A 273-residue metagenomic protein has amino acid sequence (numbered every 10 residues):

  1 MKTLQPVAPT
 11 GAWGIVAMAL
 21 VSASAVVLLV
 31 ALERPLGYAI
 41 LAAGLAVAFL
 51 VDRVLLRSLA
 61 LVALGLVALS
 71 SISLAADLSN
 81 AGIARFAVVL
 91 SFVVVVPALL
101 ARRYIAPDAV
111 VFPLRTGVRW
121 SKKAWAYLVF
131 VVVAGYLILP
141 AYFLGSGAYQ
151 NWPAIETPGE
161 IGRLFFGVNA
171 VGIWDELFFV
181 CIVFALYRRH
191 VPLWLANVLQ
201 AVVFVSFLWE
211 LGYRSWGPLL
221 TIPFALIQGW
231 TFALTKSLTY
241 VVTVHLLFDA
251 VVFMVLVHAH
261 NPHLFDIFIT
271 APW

Functional and structural regions predicted by a protein language model:
M1-Y38, A141-Y142, R163-V168, L186-R188: Alpha-helical transmembrane segments and their cytosolic membrane-interface
A8-V27, L61-L69, L128-Y136, N197-Q200: Alpha-helical transmembrane segments
V26-Y104: Alpha-helical transmembrane segments in multi-pass membrane proteins
P35-A46, A87-V96, I161-F165, W174 (+3 more regions): Membrane-embedded alpha-helical segments of multi-pass membrane proteins, especially the transmembrane helices
V47-V62, R188-L193, A233-Y240: Membrane-helix interface "capping/anchor" motifs
L78-V88, L99-V171, P262-I269: Juxtamembrane helix-loop-helix connectors linking adjacent transmembrane helices in multi-pass membrane enzymes
T116-K122, I173-L199, A233-S237: Membrane-interface helix/loop boundary segments of multi-pass membrane proteins
N197-A201, V205-W209, Y213-W273: Functionally important transmembrane alpha-helices
